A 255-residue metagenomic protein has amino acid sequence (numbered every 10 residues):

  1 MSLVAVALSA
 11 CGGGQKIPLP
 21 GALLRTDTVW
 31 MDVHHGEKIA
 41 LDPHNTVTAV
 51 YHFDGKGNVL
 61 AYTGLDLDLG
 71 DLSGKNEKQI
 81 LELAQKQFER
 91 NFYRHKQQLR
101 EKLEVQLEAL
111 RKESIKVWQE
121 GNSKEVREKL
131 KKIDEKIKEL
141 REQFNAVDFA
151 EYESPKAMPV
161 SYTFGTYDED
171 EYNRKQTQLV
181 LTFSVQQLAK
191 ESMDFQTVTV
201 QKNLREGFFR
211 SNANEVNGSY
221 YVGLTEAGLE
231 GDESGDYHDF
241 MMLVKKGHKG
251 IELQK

Functional and structural regions predicted by a protein language model:
A7-A10: C-terminal motif of bacterial Sec signal peptides marking the signal peptidase cleavage site
G14-M31: N-terminal helix-cap/turn-to-beta initiation motif at the start of protein domains
K16, H35-H44: Short, solvent-exposed loop/turn elements at domain surfaces
A40-T46, N58-G231: Contiguous, well-ordered beta-strand patches that form the walls/edges of small beta-barrel/beta-sandwich domains
A49-D54: Long, solvent-exposed N-terminal ectodomains/accessory regions that are displayed to the extracellular/lumenal milieu
L229-L243: Short, exposed beta-strand-loop hairpins at the edges of beta-sheets in extracellular/periplasmic proteins
M241-K255: Short, low-complexity, Pro/Ser/Thr/Gly-rich segments in the mature regions of secreted, periplasmic
